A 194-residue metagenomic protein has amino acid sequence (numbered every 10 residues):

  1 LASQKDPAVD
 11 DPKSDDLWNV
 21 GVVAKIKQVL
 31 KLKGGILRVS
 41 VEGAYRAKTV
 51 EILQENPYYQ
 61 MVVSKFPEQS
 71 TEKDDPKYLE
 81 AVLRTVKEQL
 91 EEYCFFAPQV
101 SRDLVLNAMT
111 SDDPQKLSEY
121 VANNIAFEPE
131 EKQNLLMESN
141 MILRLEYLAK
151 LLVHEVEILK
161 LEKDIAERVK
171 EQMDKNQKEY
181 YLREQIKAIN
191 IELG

Functional and structural regions predicted by a protein language model:
L1-G194: N-terminal low-complexity, acidic/polar interaction/targeting segments
